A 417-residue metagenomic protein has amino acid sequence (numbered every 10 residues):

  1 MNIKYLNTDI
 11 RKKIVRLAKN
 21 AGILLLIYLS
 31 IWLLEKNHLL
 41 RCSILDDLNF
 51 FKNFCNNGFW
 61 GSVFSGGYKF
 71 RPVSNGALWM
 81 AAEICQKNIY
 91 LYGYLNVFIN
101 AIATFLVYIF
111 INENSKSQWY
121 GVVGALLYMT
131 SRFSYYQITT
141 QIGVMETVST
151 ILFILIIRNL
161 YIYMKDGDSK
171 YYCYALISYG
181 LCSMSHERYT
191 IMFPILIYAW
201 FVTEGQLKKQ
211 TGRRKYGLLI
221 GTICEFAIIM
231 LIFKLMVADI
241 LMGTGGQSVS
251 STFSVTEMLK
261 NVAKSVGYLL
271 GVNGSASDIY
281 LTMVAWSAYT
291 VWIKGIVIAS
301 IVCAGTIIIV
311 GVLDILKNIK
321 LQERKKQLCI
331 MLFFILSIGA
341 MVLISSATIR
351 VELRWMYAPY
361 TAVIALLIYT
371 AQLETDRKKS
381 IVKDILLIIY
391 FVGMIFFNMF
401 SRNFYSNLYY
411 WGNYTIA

Functional and structural regions predicted by a protein language model:
N2, M192-F226: Perimembrane helix-loop-helix junctions
L45-E83, M230-G311: Membrane-lumen/periplasm interface segments of multi-pass, membrane-embedded glycan/lipid transferases
C85-F105, V122-A125, V291-A299: Loop-to-helix entry region of an early transmembrane alpha helix in multi-pass inner-membrane enzymes
Y94-S115, L155-N159, T306, V310: Transmembrane-helix motifs of polytopic, lipid-linked glycan transferases
V107-F133, T150-I151: Transmembrane-helix signature of polytopic, membrane-embedded enzymes that assemble or transfer cell-envelope glycans
V148, F153-Y172, C182, Q206: Membrane-interface transmembrane helices that cradle and orient dolichyl/undecaprenyl
Y171-H186, F193: Membrane-interface alpha helices of multi-pass inner-membrane proteins
E374-S401: Signature aromatic-anchored transmembrane alpha helix within multi-pass, membrane-resident enzymes that catalyze glycan
